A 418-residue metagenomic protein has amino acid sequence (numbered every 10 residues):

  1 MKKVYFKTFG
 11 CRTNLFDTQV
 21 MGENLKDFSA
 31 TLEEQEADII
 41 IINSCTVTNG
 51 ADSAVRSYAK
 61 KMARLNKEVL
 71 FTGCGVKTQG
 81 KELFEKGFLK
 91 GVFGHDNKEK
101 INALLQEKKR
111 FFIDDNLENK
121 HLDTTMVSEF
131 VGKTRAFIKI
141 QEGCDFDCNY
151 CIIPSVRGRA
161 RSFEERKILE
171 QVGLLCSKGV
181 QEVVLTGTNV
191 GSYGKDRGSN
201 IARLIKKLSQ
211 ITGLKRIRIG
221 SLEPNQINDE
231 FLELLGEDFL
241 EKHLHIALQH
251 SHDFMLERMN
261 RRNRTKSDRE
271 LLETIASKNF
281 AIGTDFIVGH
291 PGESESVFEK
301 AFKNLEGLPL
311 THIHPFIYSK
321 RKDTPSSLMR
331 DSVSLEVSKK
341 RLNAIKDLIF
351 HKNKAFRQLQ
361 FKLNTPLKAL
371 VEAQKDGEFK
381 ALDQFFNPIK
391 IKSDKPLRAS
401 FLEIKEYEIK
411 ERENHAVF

Functional and structural regions predicted by a protein language model:
M1-S192, E230, L244, T265-T274 (+5 more regions): Proteins enriched for Cys/Gly/acidic motifs involved in redox and nucleic-acid/cofactor modification
S29-E34, N66, E107-F112, K195-R203 (+2 more regions): Short, glycine- and charge-enriched coil/turn segments that flank and shape catalytic ligand pockets
V69-L70, K77-Q79, L83, S177-E295 (+1 more regions): Conserved SAM/AdoMet-binding glycine-rich loop
D145, L240, S251, Q374-D376 (+1 more regions): Short strand-connecting beta-turns/loops that link adjacent beta-strands
G187, S221, L248-H250, T284-V288 (+5 more regions): Active-site proximal loops enriched in glycine and acidic residues that flank catalytic Cys/His/Asp and coordinate
L256-M259, P325-M329: Short acidic, glycine/proline-rich loop/turn micro-motifs
L328-F418: Terminal RNA-binding accessory module
